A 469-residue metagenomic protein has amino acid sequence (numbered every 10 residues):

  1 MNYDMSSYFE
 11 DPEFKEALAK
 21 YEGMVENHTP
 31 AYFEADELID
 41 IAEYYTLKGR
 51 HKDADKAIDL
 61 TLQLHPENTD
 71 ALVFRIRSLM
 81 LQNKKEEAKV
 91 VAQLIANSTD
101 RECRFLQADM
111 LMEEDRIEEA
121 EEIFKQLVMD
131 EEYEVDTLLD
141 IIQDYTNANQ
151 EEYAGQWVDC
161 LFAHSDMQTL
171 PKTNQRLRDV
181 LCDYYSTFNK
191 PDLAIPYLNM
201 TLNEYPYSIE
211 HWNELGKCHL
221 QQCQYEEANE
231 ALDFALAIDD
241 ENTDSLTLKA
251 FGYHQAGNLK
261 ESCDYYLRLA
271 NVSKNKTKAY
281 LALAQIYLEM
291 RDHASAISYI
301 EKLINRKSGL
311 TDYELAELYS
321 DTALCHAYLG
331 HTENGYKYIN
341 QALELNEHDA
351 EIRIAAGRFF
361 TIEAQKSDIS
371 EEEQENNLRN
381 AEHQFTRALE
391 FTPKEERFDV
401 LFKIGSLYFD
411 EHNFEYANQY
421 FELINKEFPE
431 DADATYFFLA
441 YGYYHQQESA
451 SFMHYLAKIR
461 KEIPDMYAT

Functional and structural regions predicted by a protein language model:
D36, D70, E102, D136 (+12 more regions): Start-of-helix register in tetratricopeptide repeats
L47, L81, E113, N147 (+8 more regions): Register position in tetratricopeptide repeats
T61, Q93-I95, Q126-L127, C160-L161 (+8 more regions): Canonical positions in the second alpha-helix
L64, L94-T99, D130-E131, H164 (+9 more regions): Structural marker of alpha-solenoid helical repeat scaffolds
